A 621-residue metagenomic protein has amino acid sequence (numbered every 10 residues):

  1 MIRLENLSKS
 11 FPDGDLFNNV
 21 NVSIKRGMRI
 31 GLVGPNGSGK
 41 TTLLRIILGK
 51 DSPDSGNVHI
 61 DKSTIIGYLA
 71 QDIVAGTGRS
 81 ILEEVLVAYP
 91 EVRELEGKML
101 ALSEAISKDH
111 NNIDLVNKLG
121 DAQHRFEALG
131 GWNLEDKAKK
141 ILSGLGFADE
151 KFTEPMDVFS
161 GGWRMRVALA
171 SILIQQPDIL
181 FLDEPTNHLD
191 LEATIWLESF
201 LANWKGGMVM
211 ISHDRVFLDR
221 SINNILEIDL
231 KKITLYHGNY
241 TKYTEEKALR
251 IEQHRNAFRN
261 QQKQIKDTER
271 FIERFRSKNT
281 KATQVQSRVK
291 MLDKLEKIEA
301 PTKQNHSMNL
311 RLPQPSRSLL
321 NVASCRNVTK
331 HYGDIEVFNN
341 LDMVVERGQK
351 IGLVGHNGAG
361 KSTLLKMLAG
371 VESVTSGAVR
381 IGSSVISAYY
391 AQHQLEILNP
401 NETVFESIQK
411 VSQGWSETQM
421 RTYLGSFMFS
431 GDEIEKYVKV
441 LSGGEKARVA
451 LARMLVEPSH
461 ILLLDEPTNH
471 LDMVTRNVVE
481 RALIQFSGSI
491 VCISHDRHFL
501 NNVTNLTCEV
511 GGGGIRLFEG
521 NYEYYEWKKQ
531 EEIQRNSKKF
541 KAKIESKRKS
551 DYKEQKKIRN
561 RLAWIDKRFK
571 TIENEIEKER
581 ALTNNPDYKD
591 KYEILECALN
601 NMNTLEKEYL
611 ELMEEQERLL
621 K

Functional and structural regions predicted by a protein language model:
M1-F258, S307, R311-S546, K556-K621: ABC ATP-binding cassette signature C-motif
E246-P301: Intracellular alpha-helical coupling/juxtamembrane segments of multi-pass membrane proteins
